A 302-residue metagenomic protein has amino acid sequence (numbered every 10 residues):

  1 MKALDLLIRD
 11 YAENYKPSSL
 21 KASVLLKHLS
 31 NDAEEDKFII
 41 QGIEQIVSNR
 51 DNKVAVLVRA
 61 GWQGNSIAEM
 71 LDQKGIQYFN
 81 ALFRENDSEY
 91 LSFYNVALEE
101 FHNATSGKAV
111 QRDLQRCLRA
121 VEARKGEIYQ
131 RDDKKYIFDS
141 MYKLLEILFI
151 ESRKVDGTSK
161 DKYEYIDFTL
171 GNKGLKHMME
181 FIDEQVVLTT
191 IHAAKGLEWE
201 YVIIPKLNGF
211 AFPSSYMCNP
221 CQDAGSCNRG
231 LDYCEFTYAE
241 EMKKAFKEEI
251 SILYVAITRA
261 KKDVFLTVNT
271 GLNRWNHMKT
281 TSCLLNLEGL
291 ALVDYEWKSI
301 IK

Functional and structural regions predicted by a protein language model:
M1-Y78: Helicase P-loop NTPase motor core
L20-K27, Q73, N86-R116: Conserved short internal alpha-helix adjacent to the catalytic or cofactor-binding core of large enzyme scaffolds
G61, L82-S88: Conserved helicase motor
W62-M70, W199-E200, N276-T280: A short acidic (Asp/Glu
E100-G271: Conserved helicase C-terminal RecA-like lobe
C234-Y238, K244, K262, V268-K302: Helicase C-terminal subdomain and adjacent C-terminal extension
